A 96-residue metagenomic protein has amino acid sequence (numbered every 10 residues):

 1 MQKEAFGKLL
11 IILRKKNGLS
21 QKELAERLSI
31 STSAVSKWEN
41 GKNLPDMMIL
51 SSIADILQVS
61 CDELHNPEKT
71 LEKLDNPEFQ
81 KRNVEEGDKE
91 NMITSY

Functional and structural regions predicted by a protein language model:
M1-K16: A short, Lys/Arg-rich alpha-helix, primarily the initiator
Q2, S20, S31-A34, D46 (+1 more regions): Short coil turns linking two alpha-helices in DNA-binding domains
G18-K37, S52: Short alpha-helical DNA-recognition segment
L28-L44, N66-K69: Recognition helix of helix-turn-helix/homeodomain-like DNA-binding domains that insert into the DNA major groove
M48-E63: DNA major-groove recognition helix of helix-turn-helix/homeodomain DNA-binding modules
P67-Y96: Short, charged recognition helix plus adjacent turn of helix-turn-helix-like nucleic-acid-binding domains
